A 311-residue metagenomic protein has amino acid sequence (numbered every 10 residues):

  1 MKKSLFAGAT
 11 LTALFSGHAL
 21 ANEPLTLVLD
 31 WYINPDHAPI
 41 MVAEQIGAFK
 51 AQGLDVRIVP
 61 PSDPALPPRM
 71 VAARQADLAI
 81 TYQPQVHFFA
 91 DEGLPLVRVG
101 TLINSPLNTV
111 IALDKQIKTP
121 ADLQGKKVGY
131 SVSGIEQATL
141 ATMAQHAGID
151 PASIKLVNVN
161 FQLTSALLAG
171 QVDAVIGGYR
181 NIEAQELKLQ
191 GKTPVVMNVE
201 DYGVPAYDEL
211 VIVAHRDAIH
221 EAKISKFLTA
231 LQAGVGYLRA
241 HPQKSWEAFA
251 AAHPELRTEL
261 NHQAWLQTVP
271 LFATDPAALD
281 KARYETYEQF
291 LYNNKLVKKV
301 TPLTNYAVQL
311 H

Functional and structural regions predicted by a protein language model:
M1-A7: Bacterial N-terminal signal peptides that target proteins for export
A7-S16: Bacterial N-terminal signal peptides
G17-A21: Sec/Tat signal peptide C-region and signal peptidase I cleavage site
P24-V159, T164-A169, D173-N181, V196 (+1 more regions): Short, glycine-/small- and polar/acidic-enriched structural segments that line small-molecule recognition paths
A48-A51, H146-P151, Q190-K192, A222 (+2 more regions): Short helix-capping segments at alpha-helix termini
P84-Q85, Q162-A252: Pocket-lining segment of extracytoplasmic ligand-binding domains
H220-L296: Secondary-structure end/capping motifs
E288-H311: C-terminal solvent-exposed extensions
